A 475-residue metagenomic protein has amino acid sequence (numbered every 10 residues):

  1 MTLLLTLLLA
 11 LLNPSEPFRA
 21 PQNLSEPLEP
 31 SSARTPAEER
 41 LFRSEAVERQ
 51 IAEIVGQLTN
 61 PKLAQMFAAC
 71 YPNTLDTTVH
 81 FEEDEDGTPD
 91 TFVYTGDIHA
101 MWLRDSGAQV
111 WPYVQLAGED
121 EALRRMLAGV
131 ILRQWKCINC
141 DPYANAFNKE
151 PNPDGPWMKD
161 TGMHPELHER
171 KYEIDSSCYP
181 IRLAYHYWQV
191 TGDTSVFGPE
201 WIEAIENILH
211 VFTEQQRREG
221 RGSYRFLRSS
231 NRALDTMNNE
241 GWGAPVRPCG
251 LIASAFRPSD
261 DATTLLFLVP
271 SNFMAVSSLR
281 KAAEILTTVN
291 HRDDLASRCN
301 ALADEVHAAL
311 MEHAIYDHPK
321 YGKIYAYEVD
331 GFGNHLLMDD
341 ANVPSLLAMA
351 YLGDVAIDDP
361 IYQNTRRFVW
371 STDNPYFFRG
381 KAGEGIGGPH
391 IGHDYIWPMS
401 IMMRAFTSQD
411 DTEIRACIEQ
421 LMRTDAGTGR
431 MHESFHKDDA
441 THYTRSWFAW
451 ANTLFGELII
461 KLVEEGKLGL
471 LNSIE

Functional and structural regions predicted by a protein language model:
M1-T6: Sec-dependent signal peptide recognition, specifically the positively charged N-region followed immediately by
E16-R104: Low-complexity, Ser/Thr/Pro/Gly-enriched N-terminal "stalk/linker" regions
L24-T35, E39, D235-L251, S473: Acidic, low-complexity proline/glycine-rich segments
A46-T59, A108-E121, Y179-T194, F273-R292 (+3 more regions): Well-ordered alpha-helical scaffold segments within catalytic/enzyme domains
M66, E121-C137, T194-T213, A282 (+4 more regions): Extended, well-ordered alpha-helical scaffold segments
H99-L127, I131-L234, A449-V463: Aromatic-rich carbohydrate-recognition surfaces in CAZymes
L103, P142-Y143, F147-E150, P156-P165 (+3 more regions): Extended ligand-binding clefts on enzyme/binding-domain cores
K159-P165, R170-Y172, L336-A356, D394-E475: C-terminal capping/lid segments that line or modulate ligand- or cofactor-binding pockets
